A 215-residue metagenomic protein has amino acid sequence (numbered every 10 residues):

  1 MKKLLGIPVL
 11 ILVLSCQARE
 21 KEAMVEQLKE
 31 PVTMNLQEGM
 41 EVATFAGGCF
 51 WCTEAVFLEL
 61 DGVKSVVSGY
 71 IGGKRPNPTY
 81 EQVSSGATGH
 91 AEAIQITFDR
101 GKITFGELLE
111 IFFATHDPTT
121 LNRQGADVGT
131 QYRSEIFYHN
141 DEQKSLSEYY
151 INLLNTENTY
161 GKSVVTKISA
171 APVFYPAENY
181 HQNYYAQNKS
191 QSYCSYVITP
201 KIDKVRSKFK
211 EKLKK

Functional and structural regions predicted by a protein language model:
M1-M24: Bacterial Sec-dependent N-terminal signal peptides
C16-K215: Flexible coil/turn and secondary-structure edge motifs
